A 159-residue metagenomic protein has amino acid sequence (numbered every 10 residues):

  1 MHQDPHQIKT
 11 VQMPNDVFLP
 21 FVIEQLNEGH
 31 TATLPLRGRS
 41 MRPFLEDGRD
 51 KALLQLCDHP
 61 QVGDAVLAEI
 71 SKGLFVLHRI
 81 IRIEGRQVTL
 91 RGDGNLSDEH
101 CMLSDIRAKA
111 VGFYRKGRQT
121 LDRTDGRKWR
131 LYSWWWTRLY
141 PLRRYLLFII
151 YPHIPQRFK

Functional and structural regions predicted by a protein language model:
M1-K159: Extended hydrophobic leader/signal-anchor segments used for secretion and membrane insertion
